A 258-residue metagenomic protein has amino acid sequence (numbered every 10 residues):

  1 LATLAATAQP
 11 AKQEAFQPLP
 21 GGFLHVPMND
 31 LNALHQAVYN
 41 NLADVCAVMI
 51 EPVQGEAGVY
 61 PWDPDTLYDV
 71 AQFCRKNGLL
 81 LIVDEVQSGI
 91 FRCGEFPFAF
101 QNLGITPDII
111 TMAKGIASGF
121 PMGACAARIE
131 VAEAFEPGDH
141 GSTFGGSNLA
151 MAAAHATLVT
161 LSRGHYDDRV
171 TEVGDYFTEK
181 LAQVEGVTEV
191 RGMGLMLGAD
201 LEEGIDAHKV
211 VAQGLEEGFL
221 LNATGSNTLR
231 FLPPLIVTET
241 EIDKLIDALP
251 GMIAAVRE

Functional and structural regions predicted by a protein language model:
L1-E258: Conserved N-terminal phosphate-binding loop of PLP-dependent enzymes in the Aspartate aminotransferase
